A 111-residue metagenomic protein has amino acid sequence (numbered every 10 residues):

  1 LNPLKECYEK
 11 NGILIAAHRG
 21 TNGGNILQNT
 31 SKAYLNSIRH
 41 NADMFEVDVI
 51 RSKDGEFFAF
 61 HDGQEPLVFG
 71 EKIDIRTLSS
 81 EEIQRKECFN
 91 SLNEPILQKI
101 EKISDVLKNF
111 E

Functional and structural regions predicted by a protein language model:
L1-E111: Phosphate-group recognition and catalysis centered on beta-loop-alpha active-site segments
